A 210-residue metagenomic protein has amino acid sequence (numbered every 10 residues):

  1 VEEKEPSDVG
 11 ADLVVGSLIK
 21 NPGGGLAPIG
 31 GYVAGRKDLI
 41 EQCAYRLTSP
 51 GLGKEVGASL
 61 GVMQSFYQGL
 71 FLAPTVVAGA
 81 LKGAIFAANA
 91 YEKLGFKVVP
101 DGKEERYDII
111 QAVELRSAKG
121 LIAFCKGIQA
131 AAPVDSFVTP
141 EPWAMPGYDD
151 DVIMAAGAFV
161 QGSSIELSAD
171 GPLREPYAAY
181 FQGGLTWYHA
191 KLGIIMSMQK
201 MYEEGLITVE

Functional and structural regions predicted by a protein language model:
V1-A78, K82, G95-V99, W187-E210: Conserved PLP-enzyme active-site core in the AAT-like
G10-L13, N89-E92, G157-V160: A short linear-motif detector with a strong N-terminal bias
D12-V14, G31, I110, D135-F137 (+2 more regions): Structural motif
N21-A27, Q42-S49, K126-P133, S163-L173: Short, basic, helix/turn surface patches
Q42-C43, G61-Q64, V77-L81, C125 (+2 more regions): A general structural signal for short secondary-structure boundary/capping elements
G61-T75, A88-V152: Conserved small-domain helix->loop->beta segment predominantly found in fold-type I
D150-E210: PLP-dependent enzyme catalytic core of the Aspartate aminotransferase-like
